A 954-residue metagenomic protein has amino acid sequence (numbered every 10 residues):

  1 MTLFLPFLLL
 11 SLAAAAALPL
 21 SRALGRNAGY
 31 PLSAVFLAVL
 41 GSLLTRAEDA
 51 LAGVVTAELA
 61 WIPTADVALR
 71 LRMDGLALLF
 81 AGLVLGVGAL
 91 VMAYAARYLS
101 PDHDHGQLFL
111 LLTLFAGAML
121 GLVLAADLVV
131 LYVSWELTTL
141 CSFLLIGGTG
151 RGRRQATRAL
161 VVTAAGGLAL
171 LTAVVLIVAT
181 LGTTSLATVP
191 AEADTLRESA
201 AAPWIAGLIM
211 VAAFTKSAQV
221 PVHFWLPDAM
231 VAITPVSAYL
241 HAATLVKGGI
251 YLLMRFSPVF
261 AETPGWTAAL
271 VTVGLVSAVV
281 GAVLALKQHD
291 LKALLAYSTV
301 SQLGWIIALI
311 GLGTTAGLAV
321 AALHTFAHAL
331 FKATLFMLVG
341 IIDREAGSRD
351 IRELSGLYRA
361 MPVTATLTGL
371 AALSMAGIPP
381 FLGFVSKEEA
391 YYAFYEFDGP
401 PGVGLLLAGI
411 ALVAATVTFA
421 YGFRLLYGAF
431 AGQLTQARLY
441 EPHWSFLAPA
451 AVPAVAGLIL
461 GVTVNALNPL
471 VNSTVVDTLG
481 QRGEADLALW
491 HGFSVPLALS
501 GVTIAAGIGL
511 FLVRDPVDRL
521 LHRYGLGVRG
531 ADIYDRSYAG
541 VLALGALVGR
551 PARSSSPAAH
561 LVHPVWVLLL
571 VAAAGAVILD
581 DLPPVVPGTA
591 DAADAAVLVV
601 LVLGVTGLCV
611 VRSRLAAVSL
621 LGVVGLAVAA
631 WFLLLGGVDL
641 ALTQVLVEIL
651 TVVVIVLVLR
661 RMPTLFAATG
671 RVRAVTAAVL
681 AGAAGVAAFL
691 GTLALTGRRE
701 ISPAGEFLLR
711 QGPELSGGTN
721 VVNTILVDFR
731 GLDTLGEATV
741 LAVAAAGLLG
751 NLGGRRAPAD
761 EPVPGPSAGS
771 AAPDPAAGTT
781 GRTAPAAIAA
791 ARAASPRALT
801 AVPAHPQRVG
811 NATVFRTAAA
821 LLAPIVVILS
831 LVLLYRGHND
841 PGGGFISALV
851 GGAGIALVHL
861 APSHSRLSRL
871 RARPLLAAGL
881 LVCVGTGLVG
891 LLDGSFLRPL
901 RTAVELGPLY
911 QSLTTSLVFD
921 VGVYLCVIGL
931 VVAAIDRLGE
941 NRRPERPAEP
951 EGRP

Functional and structural regions predicted by a protein language model:
M1-L5, A14-L110, L176-E198, F224 (+9 more regions): Transmembrane helix-loop-helix hairpins at membrane boundaries of multipass inner-membrane proteins
L32, V54-M119, Y251, V271 (+7 more regions): Hydrophobic alpha-helical transmembrane segments in multi-pass integral membrane proteins
V55-A65, S185-D194, K387-F397, A466-L489 (+2 more regions): Membrane-interfacial helical/loop segments at transmembrane boundaries in membrane proteins
W61-L79, A193-A206, Y395-L407, E484-G492 (+3 more regions): Short aromatic-rich membrane-water interface segments that cap or initiate transmembrane helices in multi-pass membrane
G82-L83, V130-W135, T163-A164, P203-A212 (+9 more regions): Alpha-helical transmembrane segments
L90-L131, L140-P442, A574, V586-A590 (+3 more regions): Hydrophobic transmembrane alpha-helices and their helix-loop junctions in integral membrane proteins
R438-V571, A684-T692, G697-G712, G754-P806: Membrane-interface and transmembrane segments of multi-pass membrane proteins
V577, D591, A595-V597, T606 (+2 more regions): Flexible extramembrane loops and terminal tails that flank transmembrane helices in small membrane-associated subunits
